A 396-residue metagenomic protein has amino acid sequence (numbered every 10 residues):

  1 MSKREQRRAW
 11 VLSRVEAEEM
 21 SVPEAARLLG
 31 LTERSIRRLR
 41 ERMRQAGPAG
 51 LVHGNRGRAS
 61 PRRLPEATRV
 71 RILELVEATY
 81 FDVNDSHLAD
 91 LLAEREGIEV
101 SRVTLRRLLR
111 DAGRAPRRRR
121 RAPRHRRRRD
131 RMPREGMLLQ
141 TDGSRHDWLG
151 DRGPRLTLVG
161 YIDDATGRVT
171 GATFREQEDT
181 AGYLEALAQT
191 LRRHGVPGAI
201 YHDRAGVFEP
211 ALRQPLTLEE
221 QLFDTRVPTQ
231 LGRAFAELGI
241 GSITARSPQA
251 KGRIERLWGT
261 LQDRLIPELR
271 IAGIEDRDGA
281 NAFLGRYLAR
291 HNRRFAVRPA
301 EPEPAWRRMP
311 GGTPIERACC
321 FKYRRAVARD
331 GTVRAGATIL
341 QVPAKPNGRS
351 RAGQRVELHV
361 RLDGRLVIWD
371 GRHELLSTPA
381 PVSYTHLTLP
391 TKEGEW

Functional and structural regions predicted by a protein language model:
R4-M20, I72-T79: Short, amphipathic alpha-helical "recognition" segments used to contact nucleic acids or chromatin
E24-R27, L88: Short alpha-helical "recognition helix" segments of helix-turn-helix
L28-R38, E94-V103: Short, basic interhelical loop/turn and adjoining N-cap of the next helix at nucleic-acid- or acidic-partner-contacting
G47-D147, L218-R226, P304-G311: Basic, flexible linker segments flanking DNA-binding modules in nucleic acid-interacting mobile-element proteins
A67, E94, I98-E99, R110-V169 (+3 more regions): Mobile-element integrase/transposase regions, centering on the N-terminal DNA-binding/Zn-coordinating module
L187, L191-F223, P304: Acidic/histidine-rich, metal-coordinating catalytic segments
D224, Q230-R317, E357, L362: Charged alpha-helix within mobile-element recombinases
T385-T391: Conserved small/polar residues in nucleotide/adenosyl-binding loops
